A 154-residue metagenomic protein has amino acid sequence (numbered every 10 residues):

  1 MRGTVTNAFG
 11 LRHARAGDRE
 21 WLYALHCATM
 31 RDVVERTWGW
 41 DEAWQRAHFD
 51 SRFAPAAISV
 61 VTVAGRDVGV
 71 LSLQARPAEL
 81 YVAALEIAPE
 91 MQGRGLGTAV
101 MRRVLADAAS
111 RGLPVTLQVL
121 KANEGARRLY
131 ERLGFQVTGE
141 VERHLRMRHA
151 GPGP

Functional and structural regions predicted by a protein language model:
F9-A24: A short beta-loop-alpha structural element at the N-terminal edge of CoA-dependent acyl/N-acetyltransferase catalytic
M30-D50: Conserved GNAT-fold acetyl-CoA-binding loop/helix
D50-V60, G69: A short helix-loop-beta-strand connector motif used in the catalytic cores of GNAT acetyltransferases and, in some
R66-Q74, E79-E86: Conserved beta-strand in the GNAT
E79, A108-L120: Conserved GNAT acetyl-CoA-binding A-motif
I87, G93-A106, R127-R132: Conserved acetyl-CoA-binding loop-helix of GNAT-fold acetyltransferases
P89-Q92, T116-R127, R143-A150: Conserved beta-strand-loop-alpha-helix junction that forms the acyl-donor binding cleft
